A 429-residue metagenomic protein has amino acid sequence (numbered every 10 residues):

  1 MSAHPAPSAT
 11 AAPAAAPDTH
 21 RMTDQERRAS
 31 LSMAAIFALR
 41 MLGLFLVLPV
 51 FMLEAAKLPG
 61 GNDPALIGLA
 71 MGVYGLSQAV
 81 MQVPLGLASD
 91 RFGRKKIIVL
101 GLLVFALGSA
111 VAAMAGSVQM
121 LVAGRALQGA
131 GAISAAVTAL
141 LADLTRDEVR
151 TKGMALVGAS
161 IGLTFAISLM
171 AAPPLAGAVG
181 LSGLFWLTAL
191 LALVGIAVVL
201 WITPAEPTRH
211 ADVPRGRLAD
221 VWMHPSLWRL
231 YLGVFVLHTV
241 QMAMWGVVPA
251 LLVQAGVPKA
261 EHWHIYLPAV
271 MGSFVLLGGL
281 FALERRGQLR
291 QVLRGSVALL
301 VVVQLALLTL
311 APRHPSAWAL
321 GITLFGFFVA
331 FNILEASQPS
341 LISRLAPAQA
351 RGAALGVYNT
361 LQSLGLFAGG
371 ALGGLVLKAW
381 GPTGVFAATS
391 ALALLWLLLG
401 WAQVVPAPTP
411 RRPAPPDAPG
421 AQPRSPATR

Functional and structural regions predicted by a protein language model:
A14-R27, T203-G233: Juxtamembrane intracellular "pre-TM" segments in multi-pass secondary transporters
L69-L85, L267-G279: Central cavity-lining transmembrane alpha-helices of secondary-active solute carriers, predominantly the Major
V80-G116: Conserved MFS/SLC helix-loop-helix module at the cytosolic interface between two early adjacent transmembrane helices
M81-G93, V275-L289, L377: Helix-to-loop junctions at the C-terminal end of transmembrane segments in multipass secondary transporters
G124-G162: Cytoplasmic helix-loop-helix junction between adjacent transmembrane helices in 12-TM secondary transporters
I133-T145, I333-A346: Intracellular juxtamembrane helix-capping segments at the cytosolic ends of symmetry-related transmembrane helices
A189-T208, L399-V404: C-terminal membrane-cytosol helix-exit motif in multi-pass small-molecule transporters
Q291-Q338: C-terminal transmembrane helical hairpin of 12-TM major facilitator-type secondary transporters
